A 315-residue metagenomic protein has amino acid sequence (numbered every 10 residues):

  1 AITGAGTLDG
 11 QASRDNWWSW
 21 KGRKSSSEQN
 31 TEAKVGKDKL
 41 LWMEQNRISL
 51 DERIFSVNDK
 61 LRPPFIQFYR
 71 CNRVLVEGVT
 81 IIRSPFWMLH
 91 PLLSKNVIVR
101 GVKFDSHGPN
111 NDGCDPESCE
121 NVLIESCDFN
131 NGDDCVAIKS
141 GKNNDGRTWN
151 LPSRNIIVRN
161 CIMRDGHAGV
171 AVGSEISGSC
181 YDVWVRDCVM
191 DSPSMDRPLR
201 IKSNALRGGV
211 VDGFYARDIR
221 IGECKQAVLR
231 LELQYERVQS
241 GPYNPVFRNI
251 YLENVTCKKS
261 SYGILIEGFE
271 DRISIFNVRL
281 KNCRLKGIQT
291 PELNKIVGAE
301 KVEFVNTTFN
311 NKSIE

Functional and structural regions predicted by a protein language model:
A1-E315: Extracellular/periplasmic carbohydrate-active domains that bind, remodel, or depolymerize complex polysaccharides
